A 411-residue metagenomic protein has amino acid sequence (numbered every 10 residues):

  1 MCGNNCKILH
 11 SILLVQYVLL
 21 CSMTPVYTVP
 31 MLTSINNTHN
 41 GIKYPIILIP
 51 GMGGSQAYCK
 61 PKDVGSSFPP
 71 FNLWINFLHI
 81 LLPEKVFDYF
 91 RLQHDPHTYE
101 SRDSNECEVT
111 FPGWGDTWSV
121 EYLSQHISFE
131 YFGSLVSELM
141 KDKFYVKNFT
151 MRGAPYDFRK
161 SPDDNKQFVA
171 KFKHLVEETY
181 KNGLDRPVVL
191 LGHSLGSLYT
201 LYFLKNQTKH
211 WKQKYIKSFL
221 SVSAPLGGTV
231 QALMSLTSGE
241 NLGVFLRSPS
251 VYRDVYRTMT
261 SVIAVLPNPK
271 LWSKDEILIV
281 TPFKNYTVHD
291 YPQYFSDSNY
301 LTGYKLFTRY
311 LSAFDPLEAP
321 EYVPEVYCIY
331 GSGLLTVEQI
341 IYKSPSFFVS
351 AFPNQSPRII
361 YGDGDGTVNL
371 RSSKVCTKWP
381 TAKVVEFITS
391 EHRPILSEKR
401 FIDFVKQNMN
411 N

Functional and structural regions predicted by a protein language model:
M1-Q16: Classical eukaryotic N-terminal signal peptides for Sec-dependent ER targeting/secretion, especially the positively
I8, S128, S248, Y252-V255 (+2 more regions): Intrinsic-disorder-associated interaction segments
I12-V15, C21, P96, V262 (+2 more regions): Intrinsically disordered, low-complexity segments enriched in polar/charged small residues
V18-L191, L195-T258, V265, W272-K274 (+1 more regions): N-terminal non-catalytic accessory region
S261-F347: Glycine-rich, aromatic-lined ligand/substrate-binding cores of catalytic and carbohydrate-binding domains
E338-Q339, P345-P357, T367: Hydrophobic alpha-helical interface faces used for helix-helix packing
